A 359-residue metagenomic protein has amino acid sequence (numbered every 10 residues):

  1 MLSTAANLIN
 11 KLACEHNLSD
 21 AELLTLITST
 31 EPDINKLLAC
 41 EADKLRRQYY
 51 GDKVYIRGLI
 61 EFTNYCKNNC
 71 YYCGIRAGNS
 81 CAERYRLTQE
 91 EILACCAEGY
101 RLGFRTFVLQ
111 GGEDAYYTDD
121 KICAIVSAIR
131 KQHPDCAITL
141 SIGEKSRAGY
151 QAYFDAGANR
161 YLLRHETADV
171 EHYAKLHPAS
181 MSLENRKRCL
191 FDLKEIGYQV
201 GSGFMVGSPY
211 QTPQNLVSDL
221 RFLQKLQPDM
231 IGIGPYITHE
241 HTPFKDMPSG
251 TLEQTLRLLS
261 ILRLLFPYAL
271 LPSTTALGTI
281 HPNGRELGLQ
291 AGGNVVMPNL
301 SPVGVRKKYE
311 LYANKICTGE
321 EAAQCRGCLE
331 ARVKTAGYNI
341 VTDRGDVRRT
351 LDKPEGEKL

Functional and structural regions predicted by a protein language model:
M1-E31, Y100, Q224-L359: Auxiliary Fe-S-binding modules of radical SAM enzymes
E15, A42, C70, L109 (+5 more regions): Conserved, mostly hydrophobic/aromatic
N17-V54: An N-cap/entry alpha-helix motif that binds or orients negatively charged groups
Y50-E91: Canonical Radical SAM [4Fe-4S] cluster-binding loop centered on the CxxxCxxC motif and its immediate flanking residues
R57-I60, S80, V108-D119, E171 (+2 more regions): Glycine-rich, proline-tolerant flexible connector loops at the mouths of alpha/beta enzymes
I60-F62, E113-A115, I142-S146, T167-D169 (+5 more regions): Active-site-proximal loop/turn and secondary-structure-junction residues that shape catalytic pockets, frequently
A77-E91, G99-D120, I125-L190, Q199-V206 (+1 more regions): Core AdoMet radical
S146-Y153, P209-L223, T279-Q290: Catalytic cores of alpha/beta
